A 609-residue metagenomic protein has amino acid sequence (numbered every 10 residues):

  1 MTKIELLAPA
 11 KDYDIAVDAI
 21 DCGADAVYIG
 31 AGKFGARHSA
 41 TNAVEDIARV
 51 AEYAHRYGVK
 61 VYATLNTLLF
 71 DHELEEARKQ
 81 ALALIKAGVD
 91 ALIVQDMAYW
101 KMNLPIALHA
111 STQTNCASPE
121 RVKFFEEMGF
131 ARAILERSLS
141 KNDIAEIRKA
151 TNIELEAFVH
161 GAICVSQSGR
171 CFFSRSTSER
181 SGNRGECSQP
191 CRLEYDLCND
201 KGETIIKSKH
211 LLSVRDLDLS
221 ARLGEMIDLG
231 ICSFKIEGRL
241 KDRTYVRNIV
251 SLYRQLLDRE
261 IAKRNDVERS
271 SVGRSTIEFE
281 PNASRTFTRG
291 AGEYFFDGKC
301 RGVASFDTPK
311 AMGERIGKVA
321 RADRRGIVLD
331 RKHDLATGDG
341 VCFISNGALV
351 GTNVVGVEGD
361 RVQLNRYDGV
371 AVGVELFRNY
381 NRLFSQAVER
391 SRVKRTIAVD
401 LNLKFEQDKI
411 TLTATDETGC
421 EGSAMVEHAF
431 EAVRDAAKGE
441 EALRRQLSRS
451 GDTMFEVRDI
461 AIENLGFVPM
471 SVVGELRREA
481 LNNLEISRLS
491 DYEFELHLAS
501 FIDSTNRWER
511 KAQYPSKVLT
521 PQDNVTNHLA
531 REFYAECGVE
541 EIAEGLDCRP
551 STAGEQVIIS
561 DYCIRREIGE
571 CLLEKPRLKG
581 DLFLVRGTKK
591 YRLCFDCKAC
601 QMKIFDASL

Functional and structural regions predicted by a protein language model:
M1-C22, A26-A36, V50-A51, Y57-I85 (+3 more regions): Surface-exposed amphipathic alpha-helical tracts and adjacent flexible/coil segments at the periphery of soluble enzymes
S39-A48: Aromatic- and glycine-enriched glycan-recognition loops and surfaces that form the carbohydrate-binding subsites
W100-L104: Short active-site loop/helix that positions an aromatic residue
A117-R121: Short, glycine/polar-rich helix-capping loops at beta-to-alpha or helix-loop-helix junctions that flank or form
